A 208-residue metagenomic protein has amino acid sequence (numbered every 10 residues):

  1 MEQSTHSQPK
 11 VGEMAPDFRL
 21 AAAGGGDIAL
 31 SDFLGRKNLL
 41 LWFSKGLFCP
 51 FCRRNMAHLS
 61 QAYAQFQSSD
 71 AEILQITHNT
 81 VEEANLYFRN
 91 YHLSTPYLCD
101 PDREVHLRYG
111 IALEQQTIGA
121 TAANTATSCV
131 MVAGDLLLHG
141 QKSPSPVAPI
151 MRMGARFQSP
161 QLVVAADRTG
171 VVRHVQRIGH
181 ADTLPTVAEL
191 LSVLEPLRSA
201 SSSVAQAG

Functional and structural regions predicted by a protein language model:
M1-S31, H58: N-terminal "domain-start" segment that seeds a small globular fold
A15-P16, L40, P160-L162: Short loop/turn microsegments at loop-to-beta-strand junctions
L30-L59: Short active-site neighborhood of thiol/selenol oxidoreductases, capturing the structured segment around
G35, I178-D182, R198: A short acidic/small-residue loop/turn micro-motif
R54-R108, E114: Structural microenvironment flanking redox-active thiols in thiol-disulfide oxidoreductases
D100-D182: Thiol/selenol-based redox catalytic cores and closely related redox-interacting motifs
P185-V193: Histidine- and aromatic-rich ligand-binding microenvironments
A200-G208: Cysteine/selenocysteine-centered motifs that mediate thiol-based redox chemistry or coordinate metal-sulfur cofactors
